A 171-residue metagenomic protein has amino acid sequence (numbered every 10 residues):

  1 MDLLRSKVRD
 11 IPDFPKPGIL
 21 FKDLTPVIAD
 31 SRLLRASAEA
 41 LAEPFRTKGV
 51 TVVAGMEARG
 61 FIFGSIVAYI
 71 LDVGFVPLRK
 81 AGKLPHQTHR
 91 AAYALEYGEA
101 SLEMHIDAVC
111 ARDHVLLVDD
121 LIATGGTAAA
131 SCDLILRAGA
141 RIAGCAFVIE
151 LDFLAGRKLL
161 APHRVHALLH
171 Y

Functional and structural regions predicted by a protein language model:
M1-V50, A100: Active-site-facing substrate-recognition patch
L4-S6, A129-Y171: PRPP-dependent phosphoribosyltransferase catalytic core
G18, V53, F75, C145: Residue-level signature of catalytic and energy-coupling elements of molecular machines, predominantly ATP/GTP-dependent
G49-E57: Short glycine-rich phosphate-binding loop at a beta-alpha junction
V50-T51, D113, A143: Conserved acidic residues
I62-L71: Short Gly/Thr/Asp-enriched flexible loops that form oxyanion-binding sites at enzyme active sites
V73-V115: Short, glycine/charge-rich flexible loops or terminal/linker lids adjacent to PRPP-binding catalytic cores
D120, G125: Conserved G/P- and acidic residue-centered "switch" motifs that form tight phosphate/ATP-binding loops in soluble
